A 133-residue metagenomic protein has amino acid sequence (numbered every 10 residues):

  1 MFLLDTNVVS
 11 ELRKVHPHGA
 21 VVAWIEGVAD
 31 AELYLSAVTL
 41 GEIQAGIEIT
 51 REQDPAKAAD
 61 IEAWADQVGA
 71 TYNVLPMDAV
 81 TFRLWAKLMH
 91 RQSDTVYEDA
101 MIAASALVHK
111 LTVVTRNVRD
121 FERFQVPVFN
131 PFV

Functional and structural regions predicted by a protein language model:
M1, A103, L107-V133: Acidic, PIN/NYN-like endoribonuclease modules and their adjacent C-terminal/linker elements
M1-L35, I49-A65, V133: Short, well-structured N-terminal submotif of metal-dependent ribonuclease cores
D5, E42, D99, N117-D120: Acidic active-site catalytic centers that drive phospho-/nucleotidyl reactions and related ester hydrolyses
V9, L40-I43, F82, F121: A generic structural signal for short hydrophobic patches within well-formed alpha-helices
H18, L40, V126: ATP/adenylate-binding site constellation spanning eukaryotic-like Ser/Thr protein kinases, ABC-transporter
A37-V38, D78, N117, F132: Residues at the C-termini of beta-strands that transition into short coil/loop
A45-E48, A58, T71-R116: Active-site neighborhoods of divalent-metal-dependent phosphate/nucleic-acid chemistry enzymes
